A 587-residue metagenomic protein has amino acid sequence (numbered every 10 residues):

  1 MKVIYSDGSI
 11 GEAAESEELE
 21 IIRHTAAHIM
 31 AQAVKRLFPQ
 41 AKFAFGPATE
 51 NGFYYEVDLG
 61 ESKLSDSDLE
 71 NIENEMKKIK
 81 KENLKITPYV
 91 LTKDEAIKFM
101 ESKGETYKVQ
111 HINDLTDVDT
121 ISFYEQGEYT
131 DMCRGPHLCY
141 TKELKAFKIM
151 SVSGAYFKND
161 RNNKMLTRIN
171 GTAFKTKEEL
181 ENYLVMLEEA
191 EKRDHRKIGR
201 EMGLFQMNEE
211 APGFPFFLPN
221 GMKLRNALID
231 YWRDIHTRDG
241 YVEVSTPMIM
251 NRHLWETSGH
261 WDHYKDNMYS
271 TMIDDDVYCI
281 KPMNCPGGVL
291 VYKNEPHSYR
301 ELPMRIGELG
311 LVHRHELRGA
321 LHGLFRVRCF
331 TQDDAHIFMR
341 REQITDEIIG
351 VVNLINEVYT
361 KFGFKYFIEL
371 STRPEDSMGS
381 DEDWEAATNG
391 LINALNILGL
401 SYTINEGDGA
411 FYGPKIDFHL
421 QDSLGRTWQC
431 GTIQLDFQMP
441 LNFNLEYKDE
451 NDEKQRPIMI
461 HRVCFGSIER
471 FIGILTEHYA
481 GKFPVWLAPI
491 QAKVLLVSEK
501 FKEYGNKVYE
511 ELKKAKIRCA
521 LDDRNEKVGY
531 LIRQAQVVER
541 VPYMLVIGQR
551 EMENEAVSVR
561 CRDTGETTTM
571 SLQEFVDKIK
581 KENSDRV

Functional and structural regions predicted by a protein language model:
M1-K42, E50, E56-V587: NTP/phosphate- and nucleic-acid-binding module
F45: Conserved P-loop NTP-binding catalytic core
